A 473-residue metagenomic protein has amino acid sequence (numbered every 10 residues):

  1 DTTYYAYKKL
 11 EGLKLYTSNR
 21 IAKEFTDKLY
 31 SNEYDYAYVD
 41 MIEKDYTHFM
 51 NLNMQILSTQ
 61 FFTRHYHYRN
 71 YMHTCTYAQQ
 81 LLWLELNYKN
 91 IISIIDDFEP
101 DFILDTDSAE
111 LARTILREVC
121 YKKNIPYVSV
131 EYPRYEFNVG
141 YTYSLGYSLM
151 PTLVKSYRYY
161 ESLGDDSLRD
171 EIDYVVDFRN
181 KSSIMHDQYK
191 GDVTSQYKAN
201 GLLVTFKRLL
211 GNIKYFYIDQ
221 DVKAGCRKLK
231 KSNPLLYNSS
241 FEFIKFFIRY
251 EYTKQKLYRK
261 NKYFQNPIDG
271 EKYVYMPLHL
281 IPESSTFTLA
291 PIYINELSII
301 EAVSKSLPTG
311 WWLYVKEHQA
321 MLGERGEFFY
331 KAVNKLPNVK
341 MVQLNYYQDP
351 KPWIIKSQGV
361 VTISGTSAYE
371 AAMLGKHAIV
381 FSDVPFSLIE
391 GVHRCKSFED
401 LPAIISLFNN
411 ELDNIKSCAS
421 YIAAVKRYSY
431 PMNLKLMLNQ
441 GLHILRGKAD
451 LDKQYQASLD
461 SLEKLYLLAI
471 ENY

Functional and structural regions predicted by a protein language model:
D1-I91, Y135-F247, K254, L468: Conserved N-terminal ligand/cofactor-binding loop architecture of enzyme catalytic domains
D1-T2, D107-R113, A320-L322: Gly/Ser/Thr-rich loops at beta-strand to alpha-helix junctions that form or flank small-molecule/cofactor-binding
L81-D96, Q319, G323-S367: Donor nucleotide-activated moiety binding/catalytic core segment of transferases that use nucleotide-activated donors
N90-V154: Conserved nucleotide-sugar donor-interacting segment of glycosyltransferase catalytic cores, predominantly GT-B
D105-T106, E131, N345-H393: A donor-sugar binding/catalytic signature common to diverse glycosyltransferases and related nucleotide-sugar
Y127, E131-R134, L313, M341 (+1 more regions): Hydrophobic beta-strand scaffold residues
L163-L229, L257-F264, C395-Y473: C-terminal amphipathic helix plus adjacent low-complexity, charged tail appended to glycosyltransferase catalytic
L210-E327: Conserved catalytic-core segment of nucleotide-activated headgroup transferases in glycan assembly
